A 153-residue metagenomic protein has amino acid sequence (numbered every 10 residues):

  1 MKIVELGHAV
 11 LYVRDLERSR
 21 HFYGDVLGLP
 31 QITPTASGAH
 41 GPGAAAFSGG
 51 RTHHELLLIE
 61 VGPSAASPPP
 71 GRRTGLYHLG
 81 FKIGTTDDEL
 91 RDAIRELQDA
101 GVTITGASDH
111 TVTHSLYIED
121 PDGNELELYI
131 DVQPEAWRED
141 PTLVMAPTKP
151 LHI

Functional and structural regions predicted by a protein language model:
M1-I3, G71-T74: Short, flexible turn/loop "capping" segments at secondary-structure junctions
H8, H53-H54, H78, H110: Histidine-centered active-site/metal-ligand motif
Y12-E60: Core segments of cupin and vicinal oxygen chelate
R14-E17, T74, L79-E125, I130-A136 (+1 more regions): Vicinal oxygen chelate
R51-E55, P63, G84-D88: Short, charged/polar surface micro-motifs in flexible loops or helix N-caps
V61-P63, D131-P141: Short, basic, helix/turn surface patches
S64-P70: Short beta-strand/turn micro-motifs at beta-sheet edges
